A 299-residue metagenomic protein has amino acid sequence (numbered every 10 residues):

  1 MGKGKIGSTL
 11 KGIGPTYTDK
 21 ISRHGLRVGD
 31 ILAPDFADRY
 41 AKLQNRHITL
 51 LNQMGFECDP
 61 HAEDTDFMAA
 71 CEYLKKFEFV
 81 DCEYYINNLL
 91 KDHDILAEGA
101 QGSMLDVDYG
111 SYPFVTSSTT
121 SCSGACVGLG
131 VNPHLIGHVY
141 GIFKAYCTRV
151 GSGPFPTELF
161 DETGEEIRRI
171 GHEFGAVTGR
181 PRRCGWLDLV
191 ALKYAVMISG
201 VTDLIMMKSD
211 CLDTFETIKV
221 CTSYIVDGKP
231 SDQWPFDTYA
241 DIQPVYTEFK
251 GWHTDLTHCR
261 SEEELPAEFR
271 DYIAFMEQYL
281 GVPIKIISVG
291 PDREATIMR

Functional and structural regions predicted by a protein language model:
M1-R299: Non-transmembrane, aqueous-exposed alpha-helical and coiled segments at domain scale
